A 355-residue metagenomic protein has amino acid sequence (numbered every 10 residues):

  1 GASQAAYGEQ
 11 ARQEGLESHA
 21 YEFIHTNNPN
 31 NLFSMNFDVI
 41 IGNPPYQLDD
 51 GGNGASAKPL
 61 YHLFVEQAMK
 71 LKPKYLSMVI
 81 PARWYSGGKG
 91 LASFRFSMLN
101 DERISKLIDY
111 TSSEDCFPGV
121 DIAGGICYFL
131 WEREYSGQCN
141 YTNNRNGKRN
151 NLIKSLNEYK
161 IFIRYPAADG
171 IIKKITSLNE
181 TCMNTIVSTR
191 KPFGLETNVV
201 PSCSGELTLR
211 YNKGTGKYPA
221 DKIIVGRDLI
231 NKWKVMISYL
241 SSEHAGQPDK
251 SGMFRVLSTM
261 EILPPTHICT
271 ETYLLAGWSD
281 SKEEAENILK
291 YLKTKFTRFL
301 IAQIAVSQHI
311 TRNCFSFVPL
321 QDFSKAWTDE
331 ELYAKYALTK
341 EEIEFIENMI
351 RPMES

Functional and structural regions predicted by a protein language model:
G1-K106, S112-C116, G125, F129-Q138: SAM-dependent methyltransferase catalytic region
N31, M35, S113-K340: C-terminal substrate-recognition regions of SAM-dependent nucleic acid methyltransferases
D49, Y85-S86, H244-G246, M353: Flexible loop/turn segments at secondary-structure boundaries
S77, E342-F345: A generic structural-conservation signal
E344-S355: Short, amphipathic C-terminal "tail helix"
